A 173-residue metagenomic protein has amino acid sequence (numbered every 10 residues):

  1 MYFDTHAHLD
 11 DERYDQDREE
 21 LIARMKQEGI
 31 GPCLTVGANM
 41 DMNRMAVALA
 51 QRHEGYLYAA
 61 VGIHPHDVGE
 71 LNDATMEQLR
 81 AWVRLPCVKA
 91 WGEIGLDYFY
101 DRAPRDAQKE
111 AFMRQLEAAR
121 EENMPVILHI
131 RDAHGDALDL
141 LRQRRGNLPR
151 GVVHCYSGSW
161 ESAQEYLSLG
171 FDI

Functional and structural regions predicted by a protein language model:
M1-I173: Mid-domain alpha/beta scaffold segments of enzyme catalytic cores
